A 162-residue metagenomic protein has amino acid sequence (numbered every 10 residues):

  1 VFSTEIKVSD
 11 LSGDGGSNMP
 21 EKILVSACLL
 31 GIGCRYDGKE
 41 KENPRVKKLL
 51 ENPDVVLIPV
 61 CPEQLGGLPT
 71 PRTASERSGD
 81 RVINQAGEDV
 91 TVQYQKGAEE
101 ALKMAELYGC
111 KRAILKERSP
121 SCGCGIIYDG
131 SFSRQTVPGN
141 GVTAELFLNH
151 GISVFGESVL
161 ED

Functional and structural regions predicted by a protein language model:
V1, K7-N18: Short, Lys/Arg-enriched N-terminal segments with co-localized hydrophobic residues within the first ~10-30 amino acids
P20-I23: Extreme N-terminal starter segment of soluble prokaryotic enzymes
C28, K116-S119, V159: Short, well-ordered beta-to-alpha junction loops that form the rim of enzyme active sites and present histidine/acidic
G31-G38: Short N-terminal binding/cap micro-motifs at the start of the first secondary-structure element
Y36, L65, T73-M104, Q135-D162: Divalent-metal-activated hydrolytic enzyme cores
K41-I83: Short, surface-exposed acidic-centric catalytic microdomains
N43-L57, G97-R112: Short amphipathic alpha-helices and their capping/turn segments at secondary-structure boundaries
K116-I127, S131: Internal, conserved structured core segments that host functional sites
